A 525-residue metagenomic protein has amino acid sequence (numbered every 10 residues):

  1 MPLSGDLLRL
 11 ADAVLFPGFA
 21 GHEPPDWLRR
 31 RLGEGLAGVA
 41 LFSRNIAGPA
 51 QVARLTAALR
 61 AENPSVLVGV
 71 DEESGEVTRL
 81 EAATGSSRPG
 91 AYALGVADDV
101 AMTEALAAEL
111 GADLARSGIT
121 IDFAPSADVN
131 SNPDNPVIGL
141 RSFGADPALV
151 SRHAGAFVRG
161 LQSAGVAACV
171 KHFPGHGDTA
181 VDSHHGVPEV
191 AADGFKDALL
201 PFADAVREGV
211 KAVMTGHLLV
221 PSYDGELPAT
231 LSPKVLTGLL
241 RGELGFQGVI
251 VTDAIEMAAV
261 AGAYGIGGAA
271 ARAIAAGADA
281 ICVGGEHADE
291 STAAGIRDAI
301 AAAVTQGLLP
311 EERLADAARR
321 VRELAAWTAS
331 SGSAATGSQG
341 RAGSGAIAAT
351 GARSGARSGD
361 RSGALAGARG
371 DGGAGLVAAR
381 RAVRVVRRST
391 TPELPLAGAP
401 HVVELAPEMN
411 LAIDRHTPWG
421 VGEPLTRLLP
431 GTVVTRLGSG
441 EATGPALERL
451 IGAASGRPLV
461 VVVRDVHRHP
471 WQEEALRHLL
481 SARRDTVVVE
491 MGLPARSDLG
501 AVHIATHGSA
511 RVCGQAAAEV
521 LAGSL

Functional and structural regions predicted by a protein language model:
M1-E34, A263-L525: Preference for extracellular/luminal or secreted protein segments
G18, R44-P64, V68, E76-R79 (+2 more regions): Second-shell residues forming the walls of enzyme active-site clefts
R30-F42, E109-G111, R116-I121: Catalytic domains of carbohydrate-active enzymes, especially glycoside hydrolases
V68-E72, F123, D485-L493: Short beta-strand elements of ligand-binding domains
T84-D99, S142-G144: A charged helix-plus-loop insertion that forms the helical arch/lid used to bind and gate nucleic-acid substrates
D98-I119, A198, A269-A275: Alpha-helical scaffold segments that flank or form the walls of functional sites
